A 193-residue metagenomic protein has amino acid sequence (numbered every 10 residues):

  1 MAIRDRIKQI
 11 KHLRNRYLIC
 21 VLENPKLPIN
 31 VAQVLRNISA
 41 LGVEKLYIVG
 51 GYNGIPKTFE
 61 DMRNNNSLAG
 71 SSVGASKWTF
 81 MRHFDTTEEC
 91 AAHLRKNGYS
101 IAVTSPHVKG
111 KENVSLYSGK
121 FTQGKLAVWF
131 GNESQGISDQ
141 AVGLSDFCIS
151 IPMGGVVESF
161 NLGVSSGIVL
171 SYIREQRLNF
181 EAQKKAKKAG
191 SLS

Functional and structural regions predicted by a protein language model:
I3-V108, R174: RNA substrate-binding interface of SAM-dependent RNA methyltransferases
I29-N30, K111, G136, F160: Residues that form or flank phosphate/diphosphate-binding pockets in enzymes that use nucleotide phosphates
E44, L126, D146: Conserved acidic residues
E89-C90, E112-Y117, I137: Short acidic active-site motifs
P106-K109, N132-Q135, G155: Short glycine-rich anion-binding loops that position phosphate/pyrophosphate groups of nucleotides and phosphorylated
F121-T122, A141: Structural alpha-helical scaffold elements that stabilize or flank donor/cofactor-binding regions in carbohydrate
D139-L192: Structured adenosyl-cofactor binding patch, chiefly the S-adenosyl-L-methionine
